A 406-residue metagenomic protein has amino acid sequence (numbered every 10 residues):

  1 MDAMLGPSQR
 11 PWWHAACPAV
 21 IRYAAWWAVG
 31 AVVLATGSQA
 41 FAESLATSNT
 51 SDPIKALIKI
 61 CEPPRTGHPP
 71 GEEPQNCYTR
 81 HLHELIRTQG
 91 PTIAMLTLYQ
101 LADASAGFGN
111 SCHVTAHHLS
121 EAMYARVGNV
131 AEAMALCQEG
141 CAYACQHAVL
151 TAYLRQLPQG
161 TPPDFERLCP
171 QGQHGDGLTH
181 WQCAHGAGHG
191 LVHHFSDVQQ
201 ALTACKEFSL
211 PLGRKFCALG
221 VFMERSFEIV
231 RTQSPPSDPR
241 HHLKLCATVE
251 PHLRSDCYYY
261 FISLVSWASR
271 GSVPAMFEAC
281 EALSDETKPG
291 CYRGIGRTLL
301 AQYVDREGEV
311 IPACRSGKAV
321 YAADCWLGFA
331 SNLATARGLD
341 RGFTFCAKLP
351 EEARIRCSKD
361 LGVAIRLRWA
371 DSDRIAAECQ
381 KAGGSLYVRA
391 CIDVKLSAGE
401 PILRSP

Functional and structural regions predicted by a protein language model:
M1-V20: N-terminal secretory signal peptides that target proteins for export/translocation
P11-W12, A16, A25-W26, H180 (+2 more regions): Residues in intrinsically disordered, low-complexity segments of regulatory proteins
P18-T36: Bacterial N-terminal signal peptides
S38-F41: Sec/Tat signal peptide C-region and signal peptidase I cleavage site
E43-P406: Non-catalytic tandem-repeat scaffold regions and their flanking low-complexity/translocation tails
